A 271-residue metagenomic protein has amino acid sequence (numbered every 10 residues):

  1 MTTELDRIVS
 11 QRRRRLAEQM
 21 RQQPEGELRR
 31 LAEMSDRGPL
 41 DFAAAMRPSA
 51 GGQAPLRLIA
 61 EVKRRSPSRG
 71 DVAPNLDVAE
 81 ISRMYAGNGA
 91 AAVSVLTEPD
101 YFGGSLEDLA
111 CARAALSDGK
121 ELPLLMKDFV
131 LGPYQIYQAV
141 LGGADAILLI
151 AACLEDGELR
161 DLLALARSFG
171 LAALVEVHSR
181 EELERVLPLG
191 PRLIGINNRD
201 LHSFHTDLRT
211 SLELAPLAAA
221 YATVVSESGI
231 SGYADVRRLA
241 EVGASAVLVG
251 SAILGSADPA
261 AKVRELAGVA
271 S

Functional and structural regions predicted by a protein language model:
M1-N75: An N-cap/entry alpha-helix motif that binds or orients negatively charged groups
I59-D77, L122-L131, A151, L174-E176 (+1 more regions): Active-site mouth loops of central-metabolism enzymes
S68-N75, M84-E107, E184-A215: Glycine/Thr-rich beta-alpha phosphate-binding loop at enzyme active sites
G89-A90, A115-D118, L141-I147, R167-L171 (+4 more regions): Glycine-enriched alpha-helix->loop->beta-strand junction motifs that scaffold or abut catalytic
V95, Q138-E158, I196-F204, V242-V263: Glycine-rich phosphate-binding active-site loops on the catalytic face of alpha/beta enzymes
L106-K120, P133-I136, L154-A164, H178-P191 (+2 more regions): Short loop-to-alpha-helix "cap/lid" segments that border enzyme active sites across diverse enzyme classes
L131-G143, H178-G190, S226, I230-V249 (+2 more regions): Catalytic cores of alpha/beta
E213-L217, A240, G255-S271: C-terminal helical cap(s) of enzyme catalytic domains, especially alpha/beta-barrels
